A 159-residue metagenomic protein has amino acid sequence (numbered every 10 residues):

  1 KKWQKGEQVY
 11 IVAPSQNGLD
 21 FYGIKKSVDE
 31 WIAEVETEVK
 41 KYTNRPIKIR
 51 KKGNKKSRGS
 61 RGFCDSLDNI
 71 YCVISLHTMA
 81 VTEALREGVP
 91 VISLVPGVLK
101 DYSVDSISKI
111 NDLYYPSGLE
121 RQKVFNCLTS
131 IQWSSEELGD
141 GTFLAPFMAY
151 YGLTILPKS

Functional and structural regions predicted by a protein language model:
K1-G6, Y102-S159: Leloir-type glycosyltransferase catalytic cores
W3-K56: Conserved catalytic-core segment of nucleotide-activated headgroup transferases in glycan assembly
V9, R45-I47, V91-I92, N126-I131: Hydrophobic anchor at the start of a short beta-strand that flanks the dinucleotide cofactor-binding loop
Y10, Y22, Y42, Y71 (+3 more regions): Sequence-level detector for tyrosine residue identity
F21-G23, E83-R86, S103: Short glycine-/acidic-enriched loop or helix-start segments at secondary-structure transitions that form or flank
K25-S27, E87-P90, I107: Short, glycine/charged-enriched secondary-structure capping and boundary segments
S27, G59-G62, S134: Helix N-cap and loop-to-helix transition residues
K40, R45-L99: Donor nucleotide-activated moiety binding/catalytic core segment of transferases that use nucleotide-activated donors
